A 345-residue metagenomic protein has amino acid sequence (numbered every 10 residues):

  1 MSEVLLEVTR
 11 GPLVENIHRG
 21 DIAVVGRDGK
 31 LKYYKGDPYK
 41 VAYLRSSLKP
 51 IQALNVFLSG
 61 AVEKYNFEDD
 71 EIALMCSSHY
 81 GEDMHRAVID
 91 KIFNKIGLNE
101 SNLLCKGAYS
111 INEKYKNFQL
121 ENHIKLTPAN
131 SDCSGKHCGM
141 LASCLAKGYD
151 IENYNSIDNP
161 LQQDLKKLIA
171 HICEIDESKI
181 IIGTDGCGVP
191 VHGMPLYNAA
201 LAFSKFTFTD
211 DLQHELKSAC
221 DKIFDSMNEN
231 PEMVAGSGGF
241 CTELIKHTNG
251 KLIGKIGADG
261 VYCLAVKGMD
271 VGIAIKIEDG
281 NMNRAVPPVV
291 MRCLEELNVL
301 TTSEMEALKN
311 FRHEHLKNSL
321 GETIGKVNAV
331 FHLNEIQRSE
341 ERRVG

Functional and structural regions predicted by a protein language model:
M1-Y39: Beta-lactamase-like hydrolase cores
L44-V62: Active-site SXXK
E68-I175, K179: Active-site-adjacent helix/loop patches that line small-molecule binding or acyl-intermediate pockets
D185, G236-K276: Short, Gly/Ser/Thr-enriched beta-strand-loop segments that form substrate-interacting elements of hydrolase/peptidase
P190-T209, A219, I223, V261-E278 (+1 more regions): Active-site-proximal alpha-helical segments within enzyme catalytic domains
S204-I253: Conserved active-site loop region of the serine DD-peptidase/beta-lactamase
V271-E306: A hydrophobic, small-residue-rich beta->alpha segment in the mid-to-C-terminal subdomain of diverse proteins
E341-G345: Conserved small/polar residues in nucleotide/adenosyl-binding loops
